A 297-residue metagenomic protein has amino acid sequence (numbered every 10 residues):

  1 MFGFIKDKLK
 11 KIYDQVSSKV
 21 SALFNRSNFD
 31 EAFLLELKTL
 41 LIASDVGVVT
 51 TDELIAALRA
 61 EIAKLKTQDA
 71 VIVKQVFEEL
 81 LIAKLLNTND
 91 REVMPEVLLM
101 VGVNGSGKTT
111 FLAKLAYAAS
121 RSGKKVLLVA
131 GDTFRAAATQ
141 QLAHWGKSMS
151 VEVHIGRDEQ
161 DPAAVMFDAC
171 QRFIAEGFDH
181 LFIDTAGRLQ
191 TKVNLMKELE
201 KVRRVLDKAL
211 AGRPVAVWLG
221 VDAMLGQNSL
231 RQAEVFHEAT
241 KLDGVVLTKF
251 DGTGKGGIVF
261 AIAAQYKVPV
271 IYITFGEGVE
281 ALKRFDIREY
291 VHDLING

Functional and structural regions predicted by a protein language model:
M1-I5: Compositionally biased, charge-rich terminal segments
K11-G131, A138-I174, F178-I183: Primarily NTPase-proximal linker/entry elements flanking Walker-type ATP/GTP-binding cores
E61, G187-L189, E277: A short, flexible beta-alpha/helix-coil linker loop
V101-G102, D184, G220, T274: Short beta-strand segments
K108-A113, A136-A138, N228-L230, G254-G257: Short glycine/serine/threonine-rich phosphate/pyrophosphate-binding segments that cradle anionic phosphate groups
T133-F134, A186, M224, F250: Conserved Walker B
P162-E176, T191-N296: Conserved catalytic-core segment of NTP-binding enzymes
